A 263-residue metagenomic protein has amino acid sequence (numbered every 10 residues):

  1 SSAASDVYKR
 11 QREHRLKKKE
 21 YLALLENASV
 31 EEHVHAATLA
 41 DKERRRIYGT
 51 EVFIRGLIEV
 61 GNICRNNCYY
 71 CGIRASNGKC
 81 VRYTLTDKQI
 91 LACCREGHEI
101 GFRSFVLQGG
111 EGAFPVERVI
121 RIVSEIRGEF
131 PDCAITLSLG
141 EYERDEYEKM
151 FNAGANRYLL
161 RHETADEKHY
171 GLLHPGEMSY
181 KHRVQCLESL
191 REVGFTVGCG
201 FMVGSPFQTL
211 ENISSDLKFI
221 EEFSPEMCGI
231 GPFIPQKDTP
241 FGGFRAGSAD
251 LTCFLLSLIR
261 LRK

Functional and structural regions predicted by a protein language model:
S1-Y8: Short, small-residue-biased leader/transition segments that mark boundaries at the very start of proteins
R15-V52: An N-cap/entry alpha-helix motif that binds or orients negatively charged groups
G49-K88: Canonical Radical SAM [4Fe-4S] cluster-binding loop centered on the CxxxCxxC motif and its immediate flanking residues
G56, C94, V119-S124, Y147 (+3 more regions): Generic structural signal for well-ordered alpha-helices, preferentially at hydrophobic/aromatic core positions
G61-N62, E111-P115, G176, G204-T209 (+2 more regions): Short, small-residue-enriched loops and turns at beta-alpha junctions that line or gate enzyme active sites
A75-Q89, G97-R118, R127-L187, T196-V203 (+1 more regions): Core AdoMet radical
I122-I126, F130, L190, I259: Hydrophobic positions in alpha-helices of CheY-like receiver
H162, K181-P240, C253-K263: Conserved C-terminal portion of the radical SAM core fold that forms the substrate/S-adenosylmethionine-binding
